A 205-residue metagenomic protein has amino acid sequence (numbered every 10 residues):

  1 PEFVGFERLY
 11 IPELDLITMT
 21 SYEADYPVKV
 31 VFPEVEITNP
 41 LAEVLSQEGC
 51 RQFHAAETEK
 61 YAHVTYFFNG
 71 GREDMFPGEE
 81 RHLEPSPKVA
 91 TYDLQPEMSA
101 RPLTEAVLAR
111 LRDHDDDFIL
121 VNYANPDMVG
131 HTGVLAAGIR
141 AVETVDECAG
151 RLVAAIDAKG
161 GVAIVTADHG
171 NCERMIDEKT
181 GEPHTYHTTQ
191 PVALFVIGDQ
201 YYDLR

Functional and structural regions predicted by a protein language model:
P1-R205: Feature captures the catalytic ectodomains and active-site-proximal regions of enzymes that hydrolyze or transfer
